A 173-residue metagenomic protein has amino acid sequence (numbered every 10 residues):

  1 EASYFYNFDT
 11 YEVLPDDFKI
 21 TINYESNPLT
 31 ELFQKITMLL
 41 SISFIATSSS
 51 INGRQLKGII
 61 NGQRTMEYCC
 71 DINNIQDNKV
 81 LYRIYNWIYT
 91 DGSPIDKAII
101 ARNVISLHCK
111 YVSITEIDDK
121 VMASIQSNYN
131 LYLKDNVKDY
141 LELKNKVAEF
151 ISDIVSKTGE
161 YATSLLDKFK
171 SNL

Functional and structural regions predicted by a protein language model:
E1-E116, K120: Extended, non-transmembrane interaction/recognition domains
W87-D96, Y111-V112, N136, T158 (+2 more regions): Short secondary-structure junctions and interdomain/linker hinges
A101-V104, S113-Y129, I154, E160-A162: A broad "ordered helical/assembly scaffold" signature
S124-F150: Short, charged cytosolic
L143-L173: Transmembrane alpha-helical segments and their cytosolic interface motifs in multi-pass membrane proteins
